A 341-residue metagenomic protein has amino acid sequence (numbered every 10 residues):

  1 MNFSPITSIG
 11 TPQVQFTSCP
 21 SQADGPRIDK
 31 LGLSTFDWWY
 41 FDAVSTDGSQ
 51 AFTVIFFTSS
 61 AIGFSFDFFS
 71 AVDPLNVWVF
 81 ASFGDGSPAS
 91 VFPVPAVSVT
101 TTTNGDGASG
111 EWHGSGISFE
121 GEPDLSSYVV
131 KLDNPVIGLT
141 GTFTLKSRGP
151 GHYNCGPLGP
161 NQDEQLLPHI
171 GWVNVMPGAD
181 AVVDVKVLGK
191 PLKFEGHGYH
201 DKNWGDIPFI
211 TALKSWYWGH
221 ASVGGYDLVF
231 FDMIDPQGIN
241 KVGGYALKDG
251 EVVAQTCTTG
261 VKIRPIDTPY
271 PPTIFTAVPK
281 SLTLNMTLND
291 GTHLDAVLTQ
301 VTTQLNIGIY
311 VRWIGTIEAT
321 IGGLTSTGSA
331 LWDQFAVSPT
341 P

Functional and structural regions predicted by a protein language model:
M1-P341: Structured soluble/peripheral alpha/beta segments that form catalytic or ligand/cofactor-binding pockets
